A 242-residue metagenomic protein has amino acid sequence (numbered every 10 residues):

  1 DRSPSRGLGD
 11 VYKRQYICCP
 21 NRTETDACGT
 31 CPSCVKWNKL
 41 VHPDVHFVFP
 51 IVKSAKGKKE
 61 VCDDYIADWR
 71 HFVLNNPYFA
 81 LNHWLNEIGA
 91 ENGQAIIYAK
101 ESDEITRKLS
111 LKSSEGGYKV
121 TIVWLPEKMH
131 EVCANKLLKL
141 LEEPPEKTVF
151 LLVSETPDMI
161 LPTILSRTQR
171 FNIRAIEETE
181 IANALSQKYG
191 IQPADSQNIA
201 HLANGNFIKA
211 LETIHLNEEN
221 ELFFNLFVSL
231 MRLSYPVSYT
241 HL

Functional and structural regions predicted by a protein language model:
R2, R6-T25, P32-K36, E146-V149 (+1 more regions): Charged, glycine-rich active-site and insertion segments that engage polyanionic ligands
R2-V132: Clamp-loader machinery-focused feature within the broader ASCE/P-loop NTPase space
G117-V120, E146-F150: Loop/turn-to-beta-strand initiation segments
K128, E143, M159: Residues immediately C-terminal
V132-K136, T163: Generic recognition of short, well-ordered alpha-helical segments
K136-P144: Conserved catalytic/switch belt of AAA+ P-loop NTPases
